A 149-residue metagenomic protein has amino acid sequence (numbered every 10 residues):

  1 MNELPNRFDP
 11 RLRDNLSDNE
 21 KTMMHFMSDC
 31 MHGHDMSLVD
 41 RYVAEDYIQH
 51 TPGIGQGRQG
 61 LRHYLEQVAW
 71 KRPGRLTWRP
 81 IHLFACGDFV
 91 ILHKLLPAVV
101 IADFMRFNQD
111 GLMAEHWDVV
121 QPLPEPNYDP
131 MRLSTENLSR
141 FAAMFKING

Functional and structural regions predicted by a protein language model:
M1-G149: C-terminal and inter-domain tail/linker signature
